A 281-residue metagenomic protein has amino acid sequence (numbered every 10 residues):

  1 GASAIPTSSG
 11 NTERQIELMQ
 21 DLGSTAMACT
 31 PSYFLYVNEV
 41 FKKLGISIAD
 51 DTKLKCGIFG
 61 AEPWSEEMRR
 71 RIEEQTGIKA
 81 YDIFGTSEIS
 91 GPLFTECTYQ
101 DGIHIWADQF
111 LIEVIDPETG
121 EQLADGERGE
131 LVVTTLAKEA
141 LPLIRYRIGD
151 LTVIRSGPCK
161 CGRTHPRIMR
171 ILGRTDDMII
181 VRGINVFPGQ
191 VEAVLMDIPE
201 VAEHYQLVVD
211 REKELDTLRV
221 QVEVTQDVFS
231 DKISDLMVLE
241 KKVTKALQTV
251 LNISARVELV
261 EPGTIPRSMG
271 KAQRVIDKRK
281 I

Functional and structural regions predicted by a protein language model:
S3-I281: Active-site glycine/GP-rich loop and adjacent strand/helix microenvironment that borders small-molecule binding pockets
